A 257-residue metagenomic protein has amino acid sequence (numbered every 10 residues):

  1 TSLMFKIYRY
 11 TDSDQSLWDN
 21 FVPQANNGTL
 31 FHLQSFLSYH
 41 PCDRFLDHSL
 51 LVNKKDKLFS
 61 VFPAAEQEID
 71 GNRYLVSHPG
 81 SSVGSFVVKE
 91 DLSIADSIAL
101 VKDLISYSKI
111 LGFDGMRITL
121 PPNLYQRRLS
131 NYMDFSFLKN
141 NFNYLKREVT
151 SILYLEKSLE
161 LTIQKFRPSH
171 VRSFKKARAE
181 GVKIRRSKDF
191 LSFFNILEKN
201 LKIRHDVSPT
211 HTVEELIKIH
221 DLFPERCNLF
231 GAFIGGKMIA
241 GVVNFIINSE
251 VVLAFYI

Functional and structural regions predicted by a protein language model:
T1-L3: Short, Lys/Arg-enriched N-terminal segments with co-localized hydrophobic residues within the first ~10-30 amino acids
F5-N72, L120-E148, I152-I257: A conserved beta-strand-loop-helix scaffold within acyl/acetyltransferase catalytic domains
F21, Y107, L111: Short alpha-helical functional segments enriched in proximate histidine and acidic residues
N72-E90, E250-I257: Conserved acetyl-CoA binding element of GNAT-fold acetyltransferases
Y74, V87-D96, P121-L124: Short coil/turn segments at secondary-structure boundaries
S85-V87, R117, I152: Short aromatic/hydrophobic contact patches that present stacked aromatics for nucleic-acid/ligand binding
I94-S106: Conserved acetyl-CoA-binding loop-helix of GNAT-fold acetyltransferases
L111-P122: Conserved GNAT acetyl-CoA-binding A-motif
